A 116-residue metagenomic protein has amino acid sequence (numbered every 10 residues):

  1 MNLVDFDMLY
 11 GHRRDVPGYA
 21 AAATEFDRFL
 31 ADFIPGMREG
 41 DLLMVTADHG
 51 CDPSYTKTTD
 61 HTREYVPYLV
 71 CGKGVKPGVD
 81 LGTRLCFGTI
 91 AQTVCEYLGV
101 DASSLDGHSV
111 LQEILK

Functional and structural regions predicted by a protein language model:
M1-K116: Feature captures the catalytic ectodomains and active-site-proximal regions of enzymes that hydrolyze or transfer
